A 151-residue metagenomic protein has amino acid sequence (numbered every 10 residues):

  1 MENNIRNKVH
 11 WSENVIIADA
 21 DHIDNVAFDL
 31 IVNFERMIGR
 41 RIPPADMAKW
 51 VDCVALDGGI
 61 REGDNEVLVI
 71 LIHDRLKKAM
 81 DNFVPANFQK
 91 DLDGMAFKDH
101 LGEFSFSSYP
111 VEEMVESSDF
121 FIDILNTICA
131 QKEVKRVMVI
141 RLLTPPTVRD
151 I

Functional and structural regions predicted by a protein language model:
E2-S108: Domain-level signal for Mg2+-assisted phosphodiester chemistry and nucleotide/NA-binding surfaces in nucleic-acid
F97-I151: Nuclease catalytic cores that cleave nucleic-acid phosphodiester bonds, predominantly acidic two-metal-ion
